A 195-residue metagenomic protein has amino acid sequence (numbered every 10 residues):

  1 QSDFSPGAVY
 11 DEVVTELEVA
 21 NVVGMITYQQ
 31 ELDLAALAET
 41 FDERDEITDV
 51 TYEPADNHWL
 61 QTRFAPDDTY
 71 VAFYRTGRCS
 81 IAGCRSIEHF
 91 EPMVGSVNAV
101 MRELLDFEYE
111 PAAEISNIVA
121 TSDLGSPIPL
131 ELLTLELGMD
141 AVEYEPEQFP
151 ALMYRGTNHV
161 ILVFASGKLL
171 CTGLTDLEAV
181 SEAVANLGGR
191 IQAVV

Functional and structural regions predicted by a protein language model:
Q1-S80, C84-I161, S166, L174-V195: Intrinsically disordered, low-complexity polar/charged tails and linkers
